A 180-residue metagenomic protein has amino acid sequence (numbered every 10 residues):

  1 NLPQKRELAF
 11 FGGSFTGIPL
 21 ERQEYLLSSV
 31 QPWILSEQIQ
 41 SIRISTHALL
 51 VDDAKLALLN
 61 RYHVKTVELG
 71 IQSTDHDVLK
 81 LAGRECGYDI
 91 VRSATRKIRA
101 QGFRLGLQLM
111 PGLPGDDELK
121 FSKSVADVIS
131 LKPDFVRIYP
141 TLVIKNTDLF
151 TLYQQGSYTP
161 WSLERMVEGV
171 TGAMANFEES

Functional and structural regions predicted by a protein language model:
N1-L2: Domain-scale selection of a single, long terminal region that carries the protein's primary operational module
K5-A9: Low-complexity, highly charged intrinsically disordered N-terminal segments that act as targeting/localization
G12-T141, K145-E168: Conserved non-cysteine loop/helix-boundary elements of the Radical SAM core domain that shape
E164-S180: C-terminal accessory regions of radical SAM enzymes
